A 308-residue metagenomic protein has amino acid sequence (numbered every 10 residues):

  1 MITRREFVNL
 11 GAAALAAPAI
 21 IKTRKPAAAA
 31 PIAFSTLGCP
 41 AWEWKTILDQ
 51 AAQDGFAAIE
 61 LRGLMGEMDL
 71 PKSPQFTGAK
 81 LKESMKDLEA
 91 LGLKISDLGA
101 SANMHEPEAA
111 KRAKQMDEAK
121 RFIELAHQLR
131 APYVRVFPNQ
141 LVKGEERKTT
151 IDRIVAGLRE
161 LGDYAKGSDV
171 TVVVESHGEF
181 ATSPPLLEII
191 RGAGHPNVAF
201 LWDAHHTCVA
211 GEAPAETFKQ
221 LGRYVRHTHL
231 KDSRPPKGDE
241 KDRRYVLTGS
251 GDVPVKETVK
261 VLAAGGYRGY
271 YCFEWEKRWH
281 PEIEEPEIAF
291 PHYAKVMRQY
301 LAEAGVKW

Functional and structural regions predicted by a protein language model:
I2-I20, K25-A33, A41-A57, T182-W308: Histidine-acidic metal/acid-base catalytic patches
G11-T23, K45-T46, L81-D97, M104-F200 (+3 more regions): Active-site acidic/histidine proton-transfer and metal-coordination neighborhood in alpha/beta enzyme cores
A33-G38, R62, R135-N139, L158: Short, conserved structural micro-motifs that define repeat-unit consensus positions and nucleotide-binding loops
T36, V174, S250: Small/polar loops that bind or transfer phosphate-bearing groups
L37-C39, L64, A100-N103, N139-L141 (+4 more regions): Active-site beta-loop-alpha junctions enriched in small/polar residues
I59-M68, S96-A102: Short, conserved active-site loops that position catalytic residues or coordinate cofactors/metal ions across diverse
E60, D97-G99, R135, H229 (+1 more regions): Conserved beta-strand positions in the central sheet of alpha/beta enzyme cores
R62-E83, N139-E145: Glycine-rich, proline-tolerant flexible connector loops at the mouths of alpha/beta enzymes
